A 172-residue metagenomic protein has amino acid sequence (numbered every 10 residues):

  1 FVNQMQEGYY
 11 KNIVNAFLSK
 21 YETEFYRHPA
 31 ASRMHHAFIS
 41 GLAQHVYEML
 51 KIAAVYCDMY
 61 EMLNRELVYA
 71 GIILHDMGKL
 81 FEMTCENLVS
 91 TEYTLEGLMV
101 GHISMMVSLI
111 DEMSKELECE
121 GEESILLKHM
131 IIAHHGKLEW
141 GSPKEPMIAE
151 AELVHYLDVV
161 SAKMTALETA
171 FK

Functional and structural regions predicted by a protein language model:
F1-G97, K137: Acidic/His-rich, divalent-metal-binding segments that scaffold phosphate/diphosphate chemistry
V55-A170: Divalent metal-dependent catalytic cores for phosphoryl transfer on phosphate-bearing substrates
